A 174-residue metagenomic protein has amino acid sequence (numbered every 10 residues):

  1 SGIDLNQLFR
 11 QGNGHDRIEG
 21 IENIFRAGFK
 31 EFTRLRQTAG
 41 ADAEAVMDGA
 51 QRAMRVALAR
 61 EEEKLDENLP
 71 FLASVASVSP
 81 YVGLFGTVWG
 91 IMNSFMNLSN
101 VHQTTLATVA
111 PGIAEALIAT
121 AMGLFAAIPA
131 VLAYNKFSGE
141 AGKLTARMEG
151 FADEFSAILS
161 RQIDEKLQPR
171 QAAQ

Functional and structural regions predicted by a protein language model:
S1-V82, N93-T105, L132-Q174: Predominantly long cytosolic amphipathic alpha-helical stalk/bundle segments
L69-A73, I113, T120: Short hydrophobic "helix-edge" motifs at membrane interfaces and signal-peptide entry regions
L84-I91, T120, L124-I128, L132: Hydrophobic positions within alpha-helical transmembrane segments of bacterial inner-membrane proteins
H102-A116: Hydrophobic alpha-helical transmembrane segments and adjacent short intramembrane/lumenal linkers of inner/organellar
